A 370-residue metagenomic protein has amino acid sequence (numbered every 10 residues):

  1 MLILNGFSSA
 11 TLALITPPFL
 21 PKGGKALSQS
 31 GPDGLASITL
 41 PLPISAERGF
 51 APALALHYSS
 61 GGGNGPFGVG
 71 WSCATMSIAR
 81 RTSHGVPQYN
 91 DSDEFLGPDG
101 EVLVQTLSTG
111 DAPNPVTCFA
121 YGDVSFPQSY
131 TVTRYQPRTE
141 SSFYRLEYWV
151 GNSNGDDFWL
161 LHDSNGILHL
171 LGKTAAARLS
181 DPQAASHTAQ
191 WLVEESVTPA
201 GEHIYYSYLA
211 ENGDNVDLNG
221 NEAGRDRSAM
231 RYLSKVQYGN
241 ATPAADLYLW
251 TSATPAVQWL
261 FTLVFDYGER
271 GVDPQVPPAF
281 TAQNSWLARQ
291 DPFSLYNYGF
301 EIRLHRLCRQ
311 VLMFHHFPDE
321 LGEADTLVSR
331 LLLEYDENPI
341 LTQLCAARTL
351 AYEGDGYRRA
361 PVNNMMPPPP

Functional and structural regions predicted by a protein language model:
L4-P370: Conserved catalytic cores of ATP-dependent inositol ring kinases
